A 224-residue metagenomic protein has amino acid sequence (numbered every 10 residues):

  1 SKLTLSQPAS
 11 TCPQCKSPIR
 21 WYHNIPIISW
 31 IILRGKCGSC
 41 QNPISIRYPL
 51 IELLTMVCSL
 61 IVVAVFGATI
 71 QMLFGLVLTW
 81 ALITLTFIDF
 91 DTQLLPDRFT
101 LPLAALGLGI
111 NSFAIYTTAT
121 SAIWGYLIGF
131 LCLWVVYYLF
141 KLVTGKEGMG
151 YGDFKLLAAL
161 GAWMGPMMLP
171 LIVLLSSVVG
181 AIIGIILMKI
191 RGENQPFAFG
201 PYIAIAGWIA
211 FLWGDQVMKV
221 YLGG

Functional and structural regions predicted by a protein language model:
S1-R47: Membrane-proximal soluble regions of multi-pass membrane proteins
S45-E52, D97: Select subsegments of transmembrane alpha-helices in polytopic membrane proteins, especially boundary-proximal
E52-C58, F99-G107, F154-L156, F199-A204: Core segments of transmembrane alpha-helices that mediate helix-helix packing or line hydrophobic substrate/ligand
L60, A64, S112, W134 (+4 more regions): Membrane-embedded alpha-helical segments of multi-pass transporters/permeases
V63-F74: Transmembrane helix-loop-helix
M72-V179, L222-G224: Functional transmembrane core segments of multi-pass inner-membrane proteins
Y151-G152, I185-I209: Interfacial loop-to-transmembrane junctions
W213-G224: Juxtamembrane boundary at the C-terminal end of a transmembrane helix
